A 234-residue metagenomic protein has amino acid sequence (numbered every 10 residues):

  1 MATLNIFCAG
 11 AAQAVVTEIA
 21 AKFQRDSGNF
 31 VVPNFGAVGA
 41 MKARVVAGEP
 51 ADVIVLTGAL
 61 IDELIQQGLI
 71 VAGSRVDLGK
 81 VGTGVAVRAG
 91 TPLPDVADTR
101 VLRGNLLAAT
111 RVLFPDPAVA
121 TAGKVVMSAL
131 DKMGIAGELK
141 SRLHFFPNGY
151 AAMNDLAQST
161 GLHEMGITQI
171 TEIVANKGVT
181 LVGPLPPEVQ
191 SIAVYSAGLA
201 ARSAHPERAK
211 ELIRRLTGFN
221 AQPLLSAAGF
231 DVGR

Functional and structural regions predicted by a protein language model:
M1-N34, G39, A43-E49, G58 (+3 more regions): Exported/periplasmic ABC-transporter solute-binding proteins
D52-V53: Phosphopantetheine-dependent thiolation modules in NRPS/PKS and related acyl-activating systems
